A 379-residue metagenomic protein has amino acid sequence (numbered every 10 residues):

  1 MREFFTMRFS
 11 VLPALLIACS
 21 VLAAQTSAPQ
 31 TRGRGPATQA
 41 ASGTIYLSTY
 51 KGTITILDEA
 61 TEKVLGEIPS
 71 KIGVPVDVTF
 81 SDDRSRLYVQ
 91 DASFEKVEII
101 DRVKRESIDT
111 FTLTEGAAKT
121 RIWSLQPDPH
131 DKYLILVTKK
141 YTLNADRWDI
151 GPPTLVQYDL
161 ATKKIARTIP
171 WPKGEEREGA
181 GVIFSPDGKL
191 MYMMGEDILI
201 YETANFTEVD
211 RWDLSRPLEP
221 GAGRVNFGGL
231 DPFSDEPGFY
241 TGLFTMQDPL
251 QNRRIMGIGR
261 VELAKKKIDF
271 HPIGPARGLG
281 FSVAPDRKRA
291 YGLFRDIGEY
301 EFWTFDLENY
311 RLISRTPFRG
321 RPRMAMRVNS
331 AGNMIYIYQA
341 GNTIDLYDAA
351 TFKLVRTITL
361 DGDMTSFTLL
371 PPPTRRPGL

Functional and structural regions predicted by a protein language model:
M1-A14: Bacterial N-terminal signal peptides that target proteins for export
C19-L379: Predominantly soluble domains enriched in secretory-pathway, periplasmic, or organellar proteins
